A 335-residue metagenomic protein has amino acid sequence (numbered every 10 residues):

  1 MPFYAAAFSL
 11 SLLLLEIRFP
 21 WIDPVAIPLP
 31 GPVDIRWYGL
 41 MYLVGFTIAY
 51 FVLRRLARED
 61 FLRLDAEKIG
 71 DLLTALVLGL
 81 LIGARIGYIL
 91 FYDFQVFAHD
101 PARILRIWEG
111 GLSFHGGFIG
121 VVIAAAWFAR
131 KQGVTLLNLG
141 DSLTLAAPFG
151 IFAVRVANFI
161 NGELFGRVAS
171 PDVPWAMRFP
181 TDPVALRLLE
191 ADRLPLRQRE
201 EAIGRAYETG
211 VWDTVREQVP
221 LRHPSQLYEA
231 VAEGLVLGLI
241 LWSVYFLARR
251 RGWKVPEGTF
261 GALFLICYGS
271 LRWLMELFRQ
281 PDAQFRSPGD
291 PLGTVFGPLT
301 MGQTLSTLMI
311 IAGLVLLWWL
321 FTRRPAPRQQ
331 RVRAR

Functional and structural regions predicted by a protein language model:
M1-R335: Hydrophobic, membrane-interfacing alpha helices
